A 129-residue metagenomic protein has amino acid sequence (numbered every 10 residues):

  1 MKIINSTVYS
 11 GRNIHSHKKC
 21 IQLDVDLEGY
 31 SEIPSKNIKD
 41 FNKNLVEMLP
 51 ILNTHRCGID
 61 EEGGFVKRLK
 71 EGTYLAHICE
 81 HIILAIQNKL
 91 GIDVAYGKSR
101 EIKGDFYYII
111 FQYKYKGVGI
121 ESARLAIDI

Functional and structural regions predicted by a protein language model:
M1-G91: His/Glu-rich zincin catalytic helix
Q87-D128: M16 family metallopeptidases and their MPP-like homologs
